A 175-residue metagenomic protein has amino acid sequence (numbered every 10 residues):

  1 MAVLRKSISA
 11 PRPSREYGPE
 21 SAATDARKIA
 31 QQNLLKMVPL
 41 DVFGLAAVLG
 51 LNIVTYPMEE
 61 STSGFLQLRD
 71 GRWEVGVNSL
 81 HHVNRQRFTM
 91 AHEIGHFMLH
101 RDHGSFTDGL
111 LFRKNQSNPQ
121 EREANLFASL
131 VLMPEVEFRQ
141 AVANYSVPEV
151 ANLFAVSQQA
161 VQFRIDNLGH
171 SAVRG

Functional and structural regions predicted by a protein language model:
M1-G175: Active-site hotspot residues in diverse enzymes, especially metal/ion-binding acidic/histidine motifs
